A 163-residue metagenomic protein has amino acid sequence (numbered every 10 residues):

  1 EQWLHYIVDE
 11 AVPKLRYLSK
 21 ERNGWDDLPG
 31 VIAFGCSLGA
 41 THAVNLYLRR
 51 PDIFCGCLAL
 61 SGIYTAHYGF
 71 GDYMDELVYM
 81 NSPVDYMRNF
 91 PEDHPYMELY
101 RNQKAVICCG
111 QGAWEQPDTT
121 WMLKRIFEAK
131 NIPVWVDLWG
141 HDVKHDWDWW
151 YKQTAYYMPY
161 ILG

Functional and structural regions predicted by a protein language model:
E1-G163: Non-catalytic cap/lid and distal C-terminal segments of serine-dependent acyl enzymes
